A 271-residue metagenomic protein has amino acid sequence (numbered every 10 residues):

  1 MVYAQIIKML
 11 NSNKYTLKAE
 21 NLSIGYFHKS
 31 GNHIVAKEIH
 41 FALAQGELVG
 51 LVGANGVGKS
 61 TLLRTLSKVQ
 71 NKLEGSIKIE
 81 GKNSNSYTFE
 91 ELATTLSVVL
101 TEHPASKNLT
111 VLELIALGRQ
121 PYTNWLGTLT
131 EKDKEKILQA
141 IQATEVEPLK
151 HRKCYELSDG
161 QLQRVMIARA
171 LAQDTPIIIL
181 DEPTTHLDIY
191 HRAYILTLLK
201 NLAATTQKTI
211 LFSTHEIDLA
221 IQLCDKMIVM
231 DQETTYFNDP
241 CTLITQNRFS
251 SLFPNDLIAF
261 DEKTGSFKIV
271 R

Functional and structural regions predicted by a protein language model:
V52-A54: The feature captures the beta-strand-to-loop junction immediately N-terminal to the Walker
S67: Helix-to-loop junction immediately C-terminal to a conserved catalytic motif
G75-N83, L92: Conserved ABC transporter NBD signature motif
A116, E131-L149: Conserved ABC ATPase "signature" region
K153-L157: Conserved ABC ATPase signature
I178-D181: Catalytic Walker B motif of ABC-type/P-loop ATPase nucleotide-binding domains
F253-R271: ABC ATPase nucleotide-binding domains
